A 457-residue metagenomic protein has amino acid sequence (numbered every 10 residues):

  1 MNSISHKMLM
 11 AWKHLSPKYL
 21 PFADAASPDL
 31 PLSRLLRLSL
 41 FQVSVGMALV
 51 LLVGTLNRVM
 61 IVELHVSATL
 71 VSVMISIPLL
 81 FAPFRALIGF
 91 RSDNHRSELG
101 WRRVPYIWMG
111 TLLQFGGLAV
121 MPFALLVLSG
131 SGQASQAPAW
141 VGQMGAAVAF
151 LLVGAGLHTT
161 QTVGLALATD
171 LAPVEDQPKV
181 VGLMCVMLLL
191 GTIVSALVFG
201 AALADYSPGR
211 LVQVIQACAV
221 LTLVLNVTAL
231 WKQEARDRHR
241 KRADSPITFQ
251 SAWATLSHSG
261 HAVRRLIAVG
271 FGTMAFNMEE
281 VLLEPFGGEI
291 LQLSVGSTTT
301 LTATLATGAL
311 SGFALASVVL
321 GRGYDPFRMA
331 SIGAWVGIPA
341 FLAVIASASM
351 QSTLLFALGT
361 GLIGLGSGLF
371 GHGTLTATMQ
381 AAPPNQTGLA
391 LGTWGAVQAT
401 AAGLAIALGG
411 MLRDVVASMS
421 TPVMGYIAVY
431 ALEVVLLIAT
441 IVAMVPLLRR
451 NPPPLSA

Functional and structural regions predicted by a protein language model:
S3-P31, R236-L266, A457: Juxtamembrane intracellular "pre-TM" segments in multi-pass secondary transporters
G54-L70, V281-T298, D414: Short amphipathic helix-loop junctions that connect adjacent transmembrane helices in Major Facilitator Superfamily/SLC
F81-R85, P178-L203, G395-L408: Glycine-rich segments within core transmembrane alpha-helices of 12-TM secondary carriers
P83-G100, L203, G312-R328: Helix-to-loop junctions at the C-terminal end of transmembrane segments in multipass secondary transporters
R102-P105, S135-V141, G200-V220, M411-L436: A membrane-interface helix-boundary motif in multi-pass transporters
W108-A139, W335-Q351: C-terminal ends and interior cores of transmembrane alpha-helices in multi-pass membrane transporters/permeases
T159-A172, L369-P383: Intracellular juxtamembrane helix-capping segments at the cytosolic ends of symmetry-related transmembrane helices
A330-G373: C-terminal transmembrane helical hairpin of 12-TM major facilitator-type secondary transporters
